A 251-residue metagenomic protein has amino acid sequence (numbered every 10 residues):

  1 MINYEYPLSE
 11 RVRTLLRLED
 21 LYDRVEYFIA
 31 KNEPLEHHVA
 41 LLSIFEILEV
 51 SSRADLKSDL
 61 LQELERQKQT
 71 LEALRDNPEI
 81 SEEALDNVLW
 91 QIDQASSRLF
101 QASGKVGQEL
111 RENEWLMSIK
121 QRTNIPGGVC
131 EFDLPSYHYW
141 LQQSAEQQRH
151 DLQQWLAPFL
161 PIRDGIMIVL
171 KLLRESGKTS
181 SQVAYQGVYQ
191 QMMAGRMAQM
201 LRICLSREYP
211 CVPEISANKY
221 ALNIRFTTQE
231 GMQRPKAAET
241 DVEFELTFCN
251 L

Functional and structural regions predicted by a protein language model:
I2-Q62: N-terminal ordered "arm"
Y4, E33, P78-L85, E109-E112 (+2 more regions): Alpha-helical rod/repeat scaffolding segments in eukaryotic adaptors/tethers and long-chain four-helix cytokines
S9, R13-L16, D59-Q62, E83 (+4 more regions): Alpha-helix boundary/N-cap detector
R13, R17-D20, R24, V39-L42 (+7 more regions): Charged, amphipathic alpha-helical oligomerization/scaffolding segments
S52-W115: Hydrophobic/aromatic-rich structural module bridging two neighboring secondary-structure elements via a short loop
A95-M200: Charged, well-structured binding/catalytic surfaces in domain cores that contact anionic ligands
Q199-L251: Extended, charged low-complexity segments that frequently continue into or abut oligomerization scaffolds
